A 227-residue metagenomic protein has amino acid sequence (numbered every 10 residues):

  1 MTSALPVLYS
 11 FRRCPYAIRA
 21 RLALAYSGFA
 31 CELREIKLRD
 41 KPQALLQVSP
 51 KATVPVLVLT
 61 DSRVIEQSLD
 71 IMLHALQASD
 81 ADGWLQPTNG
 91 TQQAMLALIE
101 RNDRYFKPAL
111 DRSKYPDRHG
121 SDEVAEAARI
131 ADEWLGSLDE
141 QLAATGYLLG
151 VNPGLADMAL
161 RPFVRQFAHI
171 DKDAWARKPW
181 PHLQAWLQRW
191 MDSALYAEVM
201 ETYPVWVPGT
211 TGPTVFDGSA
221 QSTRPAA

Functional and structural regions predicted by a protein language model:
M1-D132, D139, A143-G146: GST-like domain detector, emphasizing the conserved glutathione-binding G-site in the N-terminal thioredoxin-like
L76-D80, R118, A143, F163-V164 (+3 more regions): Hydrophobic/aromatic-lined pockets within catalytic cores
G83-P87, L110, L148-V151, A176 (+1 more regions): Short, hydrophobic secondary-structure boundary micro-motifs
L148-D173, M200: GST superfamily/GST-like fold recognition
K178-A185: Domain-level recognition of soluble alpha/beta enzyme cores, biased toward histidine phosphatases/phosphomutases
Y203-A227: Acidic/histidine-enriched, glycine/proline-rich intrinsically disordered or flexible terminal extensions
